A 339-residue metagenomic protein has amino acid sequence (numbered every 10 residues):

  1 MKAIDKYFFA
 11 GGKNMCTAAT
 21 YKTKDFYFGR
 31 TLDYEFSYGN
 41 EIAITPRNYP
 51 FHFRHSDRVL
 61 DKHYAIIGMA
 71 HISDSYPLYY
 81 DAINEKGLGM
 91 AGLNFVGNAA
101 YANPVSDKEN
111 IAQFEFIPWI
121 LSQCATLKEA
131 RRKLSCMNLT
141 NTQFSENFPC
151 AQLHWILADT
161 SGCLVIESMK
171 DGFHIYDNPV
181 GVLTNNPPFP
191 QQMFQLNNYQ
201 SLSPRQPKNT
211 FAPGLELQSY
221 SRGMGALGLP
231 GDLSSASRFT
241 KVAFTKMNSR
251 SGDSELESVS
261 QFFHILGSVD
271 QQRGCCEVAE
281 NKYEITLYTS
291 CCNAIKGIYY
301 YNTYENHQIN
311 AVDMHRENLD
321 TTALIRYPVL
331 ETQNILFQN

Functional and structural regions predicted by a protein language model:
F8-Y27, T142-S145, C150-A151, T160-G162 (+1 more regions): C-terminus-biased signal that marks the final domain/tail of proteins
G11-K108, C136, N141, P328 (+1 more regions): A contiguous strand-loop segment
K22-D25, N84-K86, A158-G162, E167-G172 (+2 more regions): Short acidic-glycine loop/turn motifs at beta-strand connectors
Y34-F36, V96-N98, D171-H174, G181 (+1 more regions): Short, surface-exposed beta-strand-loop junctions and turns on beta-sheet-rich folds
M90-G92, I175, Y299-N302: Short hydrophobic/aromatic-rich beta-strand segments that constitute the beta-sheet cores of beta-sandwich/beta-barrel
D107-Q143, E255-F263: Proteins synthesized as precursors that undergo proteolytic processing into mature forms
C136-H174: Catalytic cofactor-binding cores of redox enzymes
